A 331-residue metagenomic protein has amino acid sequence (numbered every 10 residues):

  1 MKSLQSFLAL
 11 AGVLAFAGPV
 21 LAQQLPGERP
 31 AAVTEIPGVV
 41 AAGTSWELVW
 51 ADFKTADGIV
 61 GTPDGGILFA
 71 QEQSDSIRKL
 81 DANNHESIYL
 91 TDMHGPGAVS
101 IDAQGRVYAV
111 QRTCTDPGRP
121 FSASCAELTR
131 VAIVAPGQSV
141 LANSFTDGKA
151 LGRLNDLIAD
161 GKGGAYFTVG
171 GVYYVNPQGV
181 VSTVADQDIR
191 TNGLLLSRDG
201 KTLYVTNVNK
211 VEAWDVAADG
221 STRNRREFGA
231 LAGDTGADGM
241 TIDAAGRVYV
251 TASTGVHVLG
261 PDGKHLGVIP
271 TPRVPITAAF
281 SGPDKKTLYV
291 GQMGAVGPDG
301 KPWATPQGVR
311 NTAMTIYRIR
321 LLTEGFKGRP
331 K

Functional and structural regions predicted by a protein language model:
M1-A9: Bacterial N-terminal signal peptides that target proteins for export
L8-F16: Hydrophobic helical h-region of N-terminal Sec-dependent signal peptides in bacterial secretory/periplasmic proteins
G18-A22: Sec/Tat signal peptide C-region and signal peptidase I cleavage site
Q23-K331: Sequence-structural signature of mature extracellular/luminal beta-sheet repeat domains, prominently beta-propellers
